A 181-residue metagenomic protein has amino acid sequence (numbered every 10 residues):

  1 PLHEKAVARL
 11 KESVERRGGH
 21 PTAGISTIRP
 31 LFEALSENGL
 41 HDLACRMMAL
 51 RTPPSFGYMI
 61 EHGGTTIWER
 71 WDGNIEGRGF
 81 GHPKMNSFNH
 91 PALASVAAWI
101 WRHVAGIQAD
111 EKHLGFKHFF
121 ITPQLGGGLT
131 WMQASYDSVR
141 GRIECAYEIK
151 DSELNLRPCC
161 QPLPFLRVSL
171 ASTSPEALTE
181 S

Functional and structural regions predicted by a protein language model:
P1, P21, A34-L35, N86-A94: Hydrophobic alpha-helical scaffolding
P1, P30-G39, W99-G106: Well-ordered alpha-helical scaffold segments within catalytic/enzyme domains
P1-H20, H41-M59: Long, well-ordered core segments of solenoidal/helical folds
E12-I28, G79-H90: Solvent-exposed loop and edge beta-strand segments that line ligand/cofactor-binding and catalytic clefts
H20-I28, F32-G39, M48: Aromatic- and carboxylate-enriched substrate-binding clefts and catalytic-loop regions of carbohydrate-active enzymes
D42-S181: Non-catalytic C-terminal accessory modules of carbohydrate-active enzymes
